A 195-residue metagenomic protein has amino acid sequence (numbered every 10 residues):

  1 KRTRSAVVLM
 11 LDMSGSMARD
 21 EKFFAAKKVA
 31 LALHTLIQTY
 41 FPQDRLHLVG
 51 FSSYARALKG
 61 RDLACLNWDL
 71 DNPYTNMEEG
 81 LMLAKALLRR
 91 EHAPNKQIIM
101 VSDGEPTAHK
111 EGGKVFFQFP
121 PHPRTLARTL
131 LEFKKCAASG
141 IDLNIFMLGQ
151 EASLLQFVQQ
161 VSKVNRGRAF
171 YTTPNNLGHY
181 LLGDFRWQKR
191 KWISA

Functional and structural regions predicted by a protein language model:
K1-V8, S16-F24, T39-P42: Acidic, polar low-complexity linker/tail segments
L9, L48-G50, I98-M100, L143-M147: Structural beta-sheet core signal
D12: Residues that scaffold, gate, or flank divalent-cation-dependent active/transport sites
A18-R19, R56-G60, P106-E111, S153-Q156 (+1 more regions): Switch/connector loops and helix/strand junctions flanking conserved nucleotide-binding motifs in nucleotide-processing
A25-F41, L48-V49: An active-site-proximal "capping" alpha-helix that borders the catalytic cofactor pocket
L46, Y54-L58, A64-I99, P106-A108 (+2 more regions): Von Willebrand factor
L63-C65, D142-S194: Von Willebrand factor A/integrin I-like adhesion domains
D71-Y74, G104-V164: VWA/integrin I-like adhesion module and closely mimicked acidic/polar interface patches used
